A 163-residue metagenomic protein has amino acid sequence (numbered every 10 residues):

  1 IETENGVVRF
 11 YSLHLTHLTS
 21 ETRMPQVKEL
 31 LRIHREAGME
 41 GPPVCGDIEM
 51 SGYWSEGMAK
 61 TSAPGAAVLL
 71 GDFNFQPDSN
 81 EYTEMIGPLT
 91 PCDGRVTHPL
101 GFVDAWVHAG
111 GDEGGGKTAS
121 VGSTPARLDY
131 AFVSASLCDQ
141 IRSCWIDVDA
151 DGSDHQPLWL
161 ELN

Functional and structural regions predicted by a protein language model:
I1-N163: Active-site regions of metal-assisted phosphoester/phosphodiester hydrolases, unifying DNase/endonuclease modules
